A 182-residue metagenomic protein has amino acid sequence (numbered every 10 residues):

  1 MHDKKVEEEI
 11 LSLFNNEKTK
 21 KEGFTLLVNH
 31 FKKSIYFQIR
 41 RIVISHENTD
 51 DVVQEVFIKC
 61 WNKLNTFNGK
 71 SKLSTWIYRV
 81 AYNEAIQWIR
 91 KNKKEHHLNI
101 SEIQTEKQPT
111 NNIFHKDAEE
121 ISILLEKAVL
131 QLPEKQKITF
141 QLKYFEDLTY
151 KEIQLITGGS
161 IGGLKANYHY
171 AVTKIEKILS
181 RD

Functional and structural regions predicted by a protein language model:
M1-K33, E152, R181: N-terminal module of bacterial RNA polymerase sigma factors
D3-E7, E95-S122, T149: Internal acidic/polar
E9-N16, L124-L132: Short amphipathic alpha-helical boundary/capping segments
E17-L26, Y36-E55, I161, R181-D182: Short, charged helix-capping/linker segments at alpha-helix termini
H30-K33, R41-I44, Q141-L148: Short helix-capping/turn signature of helix-turn-helix
D51-I58, S71-N83: Structural recognition of an alpha-helix C-terminal capping motif at a helix-to-coil junction
T66-N68, R79-N99: Arg/Lys-rich amphipathic alpha helix in sigma70-family domain 2
I86, Q136, L142, K151 (+1 more regions): DNA-recognition helix of helix-turn-helix
